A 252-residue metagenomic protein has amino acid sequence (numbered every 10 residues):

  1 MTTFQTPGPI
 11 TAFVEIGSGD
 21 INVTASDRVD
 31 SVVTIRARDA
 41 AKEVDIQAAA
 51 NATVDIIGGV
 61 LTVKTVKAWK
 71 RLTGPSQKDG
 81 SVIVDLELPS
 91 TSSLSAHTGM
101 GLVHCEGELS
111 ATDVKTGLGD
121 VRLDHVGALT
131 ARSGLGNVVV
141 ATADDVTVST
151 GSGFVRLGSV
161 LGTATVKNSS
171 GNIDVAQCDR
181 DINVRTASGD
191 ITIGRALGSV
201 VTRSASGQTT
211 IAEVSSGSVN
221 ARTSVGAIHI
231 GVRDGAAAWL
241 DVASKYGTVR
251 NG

Functional and structural regions predicted by a protein language model:
M1-Q47, A68-L88: Short acidic/polar N-terminal linker immediately downstream of export determinants
T2-Q5, N51-R132, G136-V146, F154-L161 (+2 more regions): Right-handed parallel beta-helix
V14-E15, A96, V114, T202 (+1 more regions): Active-site alpha-helical segments that house and flank conserved acidic catalytic motifs for diphosphate chemistry
I16-S18, D39-A41, L118, S206 (+2 more regions): Beta-strand elements of well-folded, non-transmembrane domains
G17, G99, G117, G134 (+4 more regions): Small-residue-biased low-complexity repeat regions
S31, S92, A238: Short beta-strand/loop motifs in extracellular/secreted proteins, especially within beta-sandwich accessory domains
T34-I35, V44-I46, L72-D79, E106-G107 (+9 more regions): A short, polar/proline- and glycine-enriched secondary-structure boundary/capping micro-motif
A141, V155-G252: Short, surface-exposed interaction patches in beta-rich subdomains that mediate adhesion/assembly near membranes
